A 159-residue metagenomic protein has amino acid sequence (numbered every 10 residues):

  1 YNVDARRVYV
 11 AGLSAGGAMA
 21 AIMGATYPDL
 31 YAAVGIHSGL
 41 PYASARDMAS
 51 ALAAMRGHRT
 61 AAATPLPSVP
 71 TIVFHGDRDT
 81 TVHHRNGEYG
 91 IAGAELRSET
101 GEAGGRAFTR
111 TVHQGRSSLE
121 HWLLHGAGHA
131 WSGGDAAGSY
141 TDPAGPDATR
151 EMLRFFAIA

Functional and structural regions predicted by a protein language model:
Y1-A18, A25-Y31: Gly/Ser-rich "nucleophile elbow"/oxyanion-hole loop immediately N-terminal to the catalytic nucleophile in hydrolases
D4-V8, D29-A33, L66-T71, S117-E120: Loop/turn elements at helix/coil->beta-strand transitions in domains of secreted/extracellular proteins
V10-G12, H37, F74: Short beta-strand immediately N-terminal to the catalytic nucleophile in serine-hydrolase-like folds
S14, A25, T81-R85, D142-D147: Soluble non-cytosolic domains of exported or imported proteins
L30-S44: A conserved short beta-strand
P41-S117, L123-G128: The feature captures the conserved acid-bearing segment of alpha/beta-hydrolase catalytic domains
D47-M55, S132-A144: Acidic/histidine-rich helix-loop elements that form or flank divalent-metal/phosphate-binding sites at the catalytic
S139-A159: Catalytic active-site module of serine/aspartate enzymes centered on a nucleophile-bearing elbow/loop
